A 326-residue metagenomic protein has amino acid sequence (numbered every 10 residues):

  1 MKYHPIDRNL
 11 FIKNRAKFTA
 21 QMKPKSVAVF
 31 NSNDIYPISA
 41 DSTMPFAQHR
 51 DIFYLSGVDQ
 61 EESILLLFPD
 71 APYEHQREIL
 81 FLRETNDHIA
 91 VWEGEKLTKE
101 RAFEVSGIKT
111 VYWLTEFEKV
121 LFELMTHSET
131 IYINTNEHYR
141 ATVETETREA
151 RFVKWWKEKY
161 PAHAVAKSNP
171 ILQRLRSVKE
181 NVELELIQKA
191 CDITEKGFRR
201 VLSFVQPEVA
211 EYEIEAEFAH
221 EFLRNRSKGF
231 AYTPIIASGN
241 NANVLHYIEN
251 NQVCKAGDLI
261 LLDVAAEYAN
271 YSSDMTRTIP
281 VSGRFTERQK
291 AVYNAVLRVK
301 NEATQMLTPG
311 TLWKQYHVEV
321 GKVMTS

Functional and structural regions predicted by a protein language model:
M1-S326: Active-site neighborhoods and metal-handling regions in enzymes and metal-associated proteins
